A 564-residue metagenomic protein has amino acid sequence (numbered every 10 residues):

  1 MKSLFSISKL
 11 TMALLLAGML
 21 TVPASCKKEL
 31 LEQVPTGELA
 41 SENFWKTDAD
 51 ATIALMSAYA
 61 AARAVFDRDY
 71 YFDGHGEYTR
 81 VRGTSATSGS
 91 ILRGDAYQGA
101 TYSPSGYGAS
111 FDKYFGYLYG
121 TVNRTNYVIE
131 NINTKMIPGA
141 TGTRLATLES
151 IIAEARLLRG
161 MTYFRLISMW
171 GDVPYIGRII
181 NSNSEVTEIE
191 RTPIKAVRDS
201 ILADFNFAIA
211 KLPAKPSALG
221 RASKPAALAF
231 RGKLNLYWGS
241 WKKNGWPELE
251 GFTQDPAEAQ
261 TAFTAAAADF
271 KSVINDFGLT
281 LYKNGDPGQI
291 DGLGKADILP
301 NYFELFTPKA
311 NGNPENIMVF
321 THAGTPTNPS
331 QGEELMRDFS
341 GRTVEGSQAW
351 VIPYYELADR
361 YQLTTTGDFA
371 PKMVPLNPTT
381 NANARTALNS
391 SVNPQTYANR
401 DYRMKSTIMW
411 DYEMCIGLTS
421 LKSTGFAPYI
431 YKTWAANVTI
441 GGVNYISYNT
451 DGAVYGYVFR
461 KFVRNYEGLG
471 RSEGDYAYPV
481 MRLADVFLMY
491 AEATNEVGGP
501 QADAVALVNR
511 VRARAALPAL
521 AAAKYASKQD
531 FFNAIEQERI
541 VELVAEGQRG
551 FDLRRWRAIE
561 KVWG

Functional and structural regions predicted by a protein language model:
K2-M12: Bacterial N-terminal signal peptides that target proteins for export
K2-S3, L20-T47, I201, G232 (+3 more regions): Bacterial Sec-dependent N-terminal signal peptides
T11-T21: Bacterial N-terminal signal peptides
K27-R93, V173, L236-V438, W563: An aromatic- and glycine-enriched ligand-binding surface/loop that stacks and positions planar moieties
A40, T47-Y71, S88-W170, S184-R221 (+8 more regions): Conserved, well-structured interaction surfaces
I167-M169, P174, P216, Y237-W246 (+1 more regions): Short coil/turn linking the two alpha-helices of tandem helical-hairpin repeats
